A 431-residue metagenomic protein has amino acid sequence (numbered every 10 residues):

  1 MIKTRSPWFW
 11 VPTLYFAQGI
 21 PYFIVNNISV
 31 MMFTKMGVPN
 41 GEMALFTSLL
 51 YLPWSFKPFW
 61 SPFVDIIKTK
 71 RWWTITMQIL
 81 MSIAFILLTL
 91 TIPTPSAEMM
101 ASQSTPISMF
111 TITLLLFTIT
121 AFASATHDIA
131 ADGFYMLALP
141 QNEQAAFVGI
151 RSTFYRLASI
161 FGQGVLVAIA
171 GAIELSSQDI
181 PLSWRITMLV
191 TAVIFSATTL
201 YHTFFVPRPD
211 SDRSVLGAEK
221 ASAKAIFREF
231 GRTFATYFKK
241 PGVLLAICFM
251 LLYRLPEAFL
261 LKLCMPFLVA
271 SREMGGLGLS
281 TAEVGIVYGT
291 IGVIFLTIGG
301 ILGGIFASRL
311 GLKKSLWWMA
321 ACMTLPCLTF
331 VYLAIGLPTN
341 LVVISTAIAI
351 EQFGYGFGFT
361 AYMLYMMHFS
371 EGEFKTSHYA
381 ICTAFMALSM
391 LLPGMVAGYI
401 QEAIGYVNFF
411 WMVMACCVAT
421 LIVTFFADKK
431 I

Functional and structural regions predicted by a protein language model:
M1-R5, V38, S82, I92 (+5 more regions): Intracellular loop-helix junctions on the cytosolic face of multi-pass helical membrane proteins
I2-W54, L244-F249, Y253-E273: Helix-loop boundary and gating motifs at the non-cytosolic
N40-G41, Q141-I150, T281-A282, G372-C382: Loop-to-transmembrane helix entry/capping segments in MFS-fold secondary transporters and related SLC/MFSD carriers
L52-K57, V284-S308, M319, M323-P326 (+1 more regions): Transmembrane alpha-helices of Major Facilitator/SLC transporters
F56-T69, I298-S315, Q401-E402: Helix-to-loop junctions at the C-terminal end of transmembrane segments in multipass secondary transporters
I79-P106, A321-T339: C-terminal ends and interior cores of transmembrane alpha-helices in multi-pass membrane transporters/permeases
T126-L139, F357-E371: Intracellular juxtamembrane helix-capping segments at the cytosolic ends of symmetry-related transmembrane helices
K314-Y362: C-terminal transmembrane helical hairpin of 12-TM major facilitator-type secondary transporters
